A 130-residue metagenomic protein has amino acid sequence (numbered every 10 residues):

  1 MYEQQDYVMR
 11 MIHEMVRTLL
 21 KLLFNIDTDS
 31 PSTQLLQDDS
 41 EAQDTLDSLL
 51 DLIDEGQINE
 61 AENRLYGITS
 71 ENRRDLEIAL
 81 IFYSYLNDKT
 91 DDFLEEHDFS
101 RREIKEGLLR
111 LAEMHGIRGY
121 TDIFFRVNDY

Functional and structural regions predicted by a protein language model:
M1-N72, D92-Y130: N-terminal alpha-helical interaction modules that lie
Y7, F82-Y83: Aromatic side chains
M15-R17, A79-F82: Conserved short hydrophobic patches within well-ordered secondary structure
D44, R74-I81: The tetratricopeptide repeat
L52, Y83-T90: Residue at a conserved register position within TPR or TPR-like alpha-solenoid repeats
